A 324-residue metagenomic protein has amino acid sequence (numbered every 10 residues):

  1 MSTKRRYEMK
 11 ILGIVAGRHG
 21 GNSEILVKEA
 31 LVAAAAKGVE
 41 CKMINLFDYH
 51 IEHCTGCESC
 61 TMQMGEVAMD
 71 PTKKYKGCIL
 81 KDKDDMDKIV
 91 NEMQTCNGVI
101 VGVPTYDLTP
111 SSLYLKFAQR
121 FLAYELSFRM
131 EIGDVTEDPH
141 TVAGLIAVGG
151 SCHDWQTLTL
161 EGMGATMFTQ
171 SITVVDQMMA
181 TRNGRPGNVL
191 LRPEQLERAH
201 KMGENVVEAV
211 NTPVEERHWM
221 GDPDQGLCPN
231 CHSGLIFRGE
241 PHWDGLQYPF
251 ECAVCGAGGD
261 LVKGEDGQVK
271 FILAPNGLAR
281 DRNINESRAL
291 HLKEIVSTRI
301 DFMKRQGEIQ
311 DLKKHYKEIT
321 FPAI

Functional and structural regions predicted by a protein language model:
M1-R5, D134-E137: Short boundary motifs at domain starts and secondary-structure transition points
S2-G102, L108-A123, E197, M202 (+2 more regions): N-terminal beta1-alpha1-beta2 submodule of the flavodoxin-like/Rossmannoid cofactor-binding fold
G20, I79, H153, M178-A180: A generic secondary-structure micro-motif detector that highlights 1-2 residue hydrophobic/ambivalent hotspots embedded
E40-M43, I172-A180: Short beta-strand elements in bilobed, periplasmic/extracellular small-molecule ligand-binding domains
P104-D107, V148-D154, V189-L191: Flexible, glycine/proline-enriched loop segments at strand-loop-helix junctions that form or flank small-ligand binding
S111-L113, F128-Q177: Short, glycine-/small-residue-rich phosphate/pyrophosphate-handling segment
A118-F121, E125-R129, A147-G150, M167-V174 (+3 more regions): Short, well-ordered alpha-helical segments in soluble proteins
N183-G187: A short acidic, helix-capping loop that chelates divalent metal ions and anchors anionic groups
